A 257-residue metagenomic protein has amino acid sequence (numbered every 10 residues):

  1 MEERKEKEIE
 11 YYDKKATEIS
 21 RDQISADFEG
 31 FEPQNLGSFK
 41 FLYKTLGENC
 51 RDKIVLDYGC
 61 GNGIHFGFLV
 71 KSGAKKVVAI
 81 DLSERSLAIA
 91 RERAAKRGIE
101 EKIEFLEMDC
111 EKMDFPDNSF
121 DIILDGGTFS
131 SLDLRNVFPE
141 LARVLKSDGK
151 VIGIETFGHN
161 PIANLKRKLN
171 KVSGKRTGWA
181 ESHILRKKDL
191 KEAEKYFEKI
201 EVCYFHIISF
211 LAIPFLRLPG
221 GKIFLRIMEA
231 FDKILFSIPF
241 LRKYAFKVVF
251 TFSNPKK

Functional and structural regions predicted by a protein language model:
M1-C50, F68: Conserved class I S-adenosyl-L-methionine
L56, N62-K112: Class I SAM-dependent methyltransferase SAM/SAH-binding core
E111-I122: A short acidic, Gly/Pro-enriched loop at the edge of an enzyme's catalytic core that lines a small-molecule cofactor
I122-R135: A short SAM/SAH-binding and catalytic strip from SAM-dependent methyltransferases
N136-S147: A short glycine-rich, Lys/Arg-flanked "PGG" loop and its adjoining helix->strand segment in the class I
I152-G174: Conserved class I S-adenosyl-L-methionine
E181-E198, V202: Short alpha-helix
Y204-K257: A C-terminal cap/extension of S-adenosyl-L-methionine-dependent methyltransferases that defines the acceptor-substrate
